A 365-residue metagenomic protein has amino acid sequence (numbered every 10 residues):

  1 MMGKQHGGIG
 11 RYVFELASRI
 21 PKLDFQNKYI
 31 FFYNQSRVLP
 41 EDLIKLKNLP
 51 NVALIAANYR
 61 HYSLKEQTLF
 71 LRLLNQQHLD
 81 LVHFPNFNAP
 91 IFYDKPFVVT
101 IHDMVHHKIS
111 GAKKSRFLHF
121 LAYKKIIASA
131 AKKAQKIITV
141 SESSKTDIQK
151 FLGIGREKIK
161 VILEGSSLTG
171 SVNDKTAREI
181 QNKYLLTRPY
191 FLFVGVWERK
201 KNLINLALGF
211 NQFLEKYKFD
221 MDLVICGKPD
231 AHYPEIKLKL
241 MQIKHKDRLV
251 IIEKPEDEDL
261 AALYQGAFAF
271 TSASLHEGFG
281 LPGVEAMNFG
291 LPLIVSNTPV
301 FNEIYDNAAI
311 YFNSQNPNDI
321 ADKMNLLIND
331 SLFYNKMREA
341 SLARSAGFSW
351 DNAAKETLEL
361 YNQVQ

Functional and structural regions predicted by a protein language model:
M1-Q365: Carbohydrate transferase catalytic cores enriched for Leloir-type hexosyltransferases
